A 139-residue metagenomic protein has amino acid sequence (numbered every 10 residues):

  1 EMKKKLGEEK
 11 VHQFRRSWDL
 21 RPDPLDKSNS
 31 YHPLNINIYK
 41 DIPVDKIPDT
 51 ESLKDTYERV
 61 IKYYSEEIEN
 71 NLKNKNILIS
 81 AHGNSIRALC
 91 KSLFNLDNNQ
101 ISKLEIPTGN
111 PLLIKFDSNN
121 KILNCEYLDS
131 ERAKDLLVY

Functional and structural regions predicted by a protein language model:
E1-K5, D49-K54, E58, K62 (+2 more regions): Acidic, low-complexity terminal tails and accessory targeting/binding regions of phosphate-metabolizing enzymes
E1-R59, E105, L123, Y127: Phosphate-handling substructures
K10, S85-I86: Short phosphate-engaging motifs
R16, K75-N84: Short, well-ordered beta-to-alpha junction loops that form the rim of enzyme active sites and present histidine/acidic
P33, N37, D41, E66 (+2 more regions): Residue-level signal for well-ordered alpha-helical segments
I38-D41, K73-I77: A broad, low-specificity signal for short, low-complexity segments enriched in glycine/proline and polar/charged
